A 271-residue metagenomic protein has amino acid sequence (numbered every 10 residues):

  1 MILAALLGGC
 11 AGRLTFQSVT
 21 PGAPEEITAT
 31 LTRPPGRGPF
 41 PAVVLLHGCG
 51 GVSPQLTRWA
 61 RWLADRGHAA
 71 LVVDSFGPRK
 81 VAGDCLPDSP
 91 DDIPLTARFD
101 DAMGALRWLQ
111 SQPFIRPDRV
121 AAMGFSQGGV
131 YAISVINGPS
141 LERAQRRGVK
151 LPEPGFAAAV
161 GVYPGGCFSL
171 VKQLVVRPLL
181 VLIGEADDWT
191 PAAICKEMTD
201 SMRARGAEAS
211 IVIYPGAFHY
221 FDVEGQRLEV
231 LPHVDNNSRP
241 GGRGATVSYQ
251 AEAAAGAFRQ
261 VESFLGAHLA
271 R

Functional and structural regions predicted by a protein language model:
C10-G38: N-terminal cap/lid segment of alpha/beta-hydrolase-fold proteins
V19, P94-V175: Primarily recognizes the serine-hydrolase "nucleophile elbow" in alpha/beta-hydrolase and SGNH/GDSL folds
R37-F40, L45-G83, F168-S169, D188-A192: Short substrate-entry loop that stabilizes the transition state in hydrolases
P41-V43, A157, P178: Alpha/beta-hydrolase fold active-site loops
G50, P54-Q55, W62, S75-A97 (+2 more regions): Cap/lid segment of the alpha/beta-hydrolase catalytic domain
V181-I183: Short beta-strand/loop motif that positions the catalytic acidic residue of the alpha/beta-hydrolase fold
P191-S201: Short alpha-helix in the alpha/beta-hydrolase fold that links the catalytic acid
E208-R271: C-terminal catalytic histidine-bearing segment of alpha/beta-hydrolase fold enzymes
